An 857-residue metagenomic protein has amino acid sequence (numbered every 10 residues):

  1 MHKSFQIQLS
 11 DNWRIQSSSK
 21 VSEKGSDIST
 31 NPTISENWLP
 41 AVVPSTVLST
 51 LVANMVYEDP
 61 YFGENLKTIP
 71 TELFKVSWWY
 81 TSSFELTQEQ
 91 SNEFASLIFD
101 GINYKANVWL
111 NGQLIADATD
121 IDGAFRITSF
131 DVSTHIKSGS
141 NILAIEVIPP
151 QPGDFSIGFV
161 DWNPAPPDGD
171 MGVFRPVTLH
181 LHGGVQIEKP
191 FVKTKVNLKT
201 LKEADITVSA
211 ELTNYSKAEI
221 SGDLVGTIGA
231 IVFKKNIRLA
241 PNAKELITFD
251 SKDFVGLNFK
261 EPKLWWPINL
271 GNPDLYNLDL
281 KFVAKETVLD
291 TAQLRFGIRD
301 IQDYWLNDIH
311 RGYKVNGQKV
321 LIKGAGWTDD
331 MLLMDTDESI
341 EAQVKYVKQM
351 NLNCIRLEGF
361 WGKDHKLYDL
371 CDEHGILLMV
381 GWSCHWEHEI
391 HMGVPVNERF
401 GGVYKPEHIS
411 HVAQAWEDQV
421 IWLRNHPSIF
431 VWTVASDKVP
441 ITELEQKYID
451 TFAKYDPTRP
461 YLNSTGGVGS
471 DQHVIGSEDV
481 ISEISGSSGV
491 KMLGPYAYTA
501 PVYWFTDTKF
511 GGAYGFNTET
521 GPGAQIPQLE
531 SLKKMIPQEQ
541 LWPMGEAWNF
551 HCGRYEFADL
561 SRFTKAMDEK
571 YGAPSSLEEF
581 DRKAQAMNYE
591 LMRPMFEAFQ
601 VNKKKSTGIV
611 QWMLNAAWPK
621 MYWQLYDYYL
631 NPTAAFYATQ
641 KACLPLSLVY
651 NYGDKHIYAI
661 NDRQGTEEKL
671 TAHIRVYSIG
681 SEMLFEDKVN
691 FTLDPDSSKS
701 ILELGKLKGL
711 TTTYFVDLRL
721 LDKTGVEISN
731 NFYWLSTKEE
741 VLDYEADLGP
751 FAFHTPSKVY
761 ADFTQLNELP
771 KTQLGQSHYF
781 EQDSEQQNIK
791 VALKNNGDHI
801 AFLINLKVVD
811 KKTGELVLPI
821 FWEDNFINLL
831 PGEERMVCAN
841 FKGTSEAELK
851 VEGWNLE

Functional and structural regions predicted by a protein language model:
F5-I7, D11-K20, T46-N54, P70-I187 (+4 more regions): Accessory beta-strand-rich segments of carbohydrate-active enzymes
I7-Q8, R14-E23, V42-T46, I102 (+4 more regions): Substrate-binding clefts and catalytic carboxylate motifs of secreted carbohydrate-active enzymes
V108-L110, K202-P241, I247, K655-D694 (+4 more regions): Beta-strand-rich binding/interaction modules
K137-S140, S209-W305: Extended acidic/polar, glycine-enriched regions that form or flank non-catalytic beta-rich accessory modules
G183-S216, D308-I309, A638-T671, P750-L793: Surface beta-strand/loop "capping" patches
N258-A292, K706-Y760, K842-E857: Terminal connector regions
K281-V347: N-terminal carbohydrate-binding accessory modules
C354-Y555, M587, L591, K605-G608 (+2 more regions): Substrate-binding/catalytic cleft of secreted carbohydrate-active enzymes, primarily glycoside hydrolases
